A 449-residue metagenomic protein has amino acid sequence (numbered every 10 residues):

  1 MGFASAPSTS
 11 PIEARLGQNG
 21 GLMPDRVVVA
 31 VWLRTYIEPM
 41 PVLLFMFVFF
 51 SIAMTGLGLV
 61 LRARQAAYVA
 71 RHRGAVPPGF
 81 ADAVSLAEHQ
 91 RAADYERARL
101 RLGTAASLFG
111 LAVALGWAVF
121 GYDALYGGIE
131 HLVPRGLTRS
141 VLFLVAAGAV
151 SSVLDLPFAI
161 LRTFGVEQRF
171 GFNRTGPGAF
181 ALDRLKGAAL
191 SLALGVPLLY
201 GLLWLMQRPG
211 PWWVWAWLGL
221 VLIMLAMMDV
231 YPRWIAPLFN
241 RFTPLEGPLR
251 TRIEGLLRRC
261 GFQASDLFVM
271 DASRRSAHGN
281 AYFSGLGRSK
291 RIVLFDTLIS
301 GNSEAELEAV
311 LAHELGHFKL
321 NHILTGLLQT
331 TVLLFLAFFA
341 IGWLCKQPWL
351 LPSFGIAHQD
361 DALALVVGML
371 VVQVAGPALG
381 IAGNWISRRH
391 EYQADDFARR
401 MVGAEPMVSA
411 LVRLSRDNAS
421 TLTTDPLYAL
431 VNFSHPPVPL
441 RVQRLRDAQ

Functional and structural regions predicted by a protein language model:
M1-F3, P11, V27: Short, intrinsically disordered, low-complexity terminal segments
G2, G17-G21: Residue-identity detector for glycine
P11, Q18, T35-I37: Short, positively charged and aromatic/hydrophobic N-terminal segments
P41-Q359, P377-Q449: Polar-ligand-bearing catalytic/cofactor-coordination segments of membrane-embedded or membrane-tethered inner-membrane
V367-V371: Alpha-helical transmembrane segments
